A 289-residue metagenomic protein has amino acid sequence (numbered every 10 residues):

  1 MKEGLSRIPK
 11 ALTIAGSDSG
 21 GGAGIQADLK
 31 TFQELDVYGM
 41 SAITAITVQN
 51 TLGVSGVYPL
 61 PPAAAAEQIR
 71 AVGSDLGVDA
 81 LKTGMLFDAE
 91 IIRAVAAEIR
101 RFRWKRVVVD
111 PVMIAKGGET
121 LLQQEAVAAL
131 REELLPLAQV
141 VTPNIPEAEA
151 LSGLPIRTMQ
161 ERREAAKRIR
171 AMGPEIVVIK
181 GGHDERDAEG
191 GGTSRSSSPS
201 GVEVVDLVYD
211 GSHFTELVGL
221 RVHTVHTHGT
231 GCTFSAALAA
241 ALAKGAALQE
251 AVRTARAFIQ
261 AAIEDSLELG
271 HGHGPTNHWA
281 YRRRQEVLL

Functional and structural regions predicted by a protein language model:
K2-T13, I25, L29-G117: Conserved N-terminal subdomain of the carbohydrate kinase-like
I8, P59, Q249-L289: Charged C-terminal helix
I14-G20, F214-H228: Short pre-catalytic strand/loop immediately N-terminal to key active-site residues, enriched for Gly-Thr
S17, T83-G84, E119, T227: Glycine- and other small-residue-rich loops at beta-strand/loop junctions that grip anionic moieties
L35-M40, F214-T215, A241-A255: Phosphate-handling active-site elements
V78-K82, V108-K116, T142-L151, I179-K180 (+1 more regions): Short beta-strands and strand-loop turn motifs
Q124-F214: Conserved phosphate/ATP/ADP-binding segment of small-molecule kinases
E149-A150, V225-L248: Short, small-residue alpha-helix embedded
